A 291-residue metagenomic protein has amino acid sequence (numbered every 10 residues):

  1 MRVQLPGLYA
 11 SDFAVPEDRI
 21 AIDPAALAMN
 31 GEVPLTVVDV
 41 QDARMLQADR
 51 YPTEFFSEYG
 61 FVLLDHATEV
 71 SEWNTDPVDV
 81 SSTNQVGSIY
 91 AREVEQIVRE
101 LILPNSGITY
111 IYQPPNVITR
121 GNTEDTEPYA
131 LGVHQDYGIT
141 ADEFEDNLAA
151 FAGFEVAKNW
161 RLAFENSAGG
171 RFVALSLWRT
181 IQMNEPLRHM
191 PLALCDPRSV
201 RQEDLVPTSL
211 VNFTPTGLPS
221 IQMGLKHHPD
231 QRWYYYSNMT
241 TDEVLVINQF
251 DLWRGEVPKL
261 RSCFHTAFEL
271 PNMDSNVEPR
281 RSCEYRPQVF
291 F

Functional and structural regions predicted by a protein language model:
M1-V33: N-terminal "assembly arms/tails" that initiate or stabilize quaternary assembly in self-assembling proteins
Y9, V33, T109, T123 (+7 more regions): Compositionally biased, intrinsically disordered low-complexity regions
S11, V15, Y112-P114, I139 (+3 more regions): Intrinsically disordered, low-complexity regions enriched in small/polar residues
E17, A25, V40, Q47-Q222 (+1 more regions): Non-heme Fe(II) oxygenase catalytic core, chiefly the N-lobe of the double-stranded beta-helix
S220-F291: Catalytic core of Fe(II)/2-oxoglutarate
